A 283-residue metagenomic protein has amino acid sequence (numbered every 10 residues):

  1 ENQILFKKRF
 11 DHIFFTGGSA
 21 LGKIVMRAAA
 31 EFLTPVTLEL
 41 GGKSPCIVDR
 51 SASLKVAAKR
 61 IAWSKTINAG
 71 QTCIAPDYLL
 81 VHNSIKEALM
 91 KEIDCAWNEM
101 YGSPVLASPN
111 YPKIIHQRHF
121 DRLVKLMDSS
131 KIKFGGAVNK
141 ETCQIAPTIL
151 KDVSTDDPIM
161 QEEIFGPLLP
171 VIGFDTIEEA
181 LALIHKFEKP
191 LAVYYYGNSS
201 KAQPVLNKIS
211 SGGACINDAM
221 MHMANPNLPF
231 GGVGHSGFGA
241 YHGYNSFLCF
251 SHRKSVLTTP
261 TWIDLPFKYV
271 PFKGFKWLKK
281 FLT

Functional and structural regions predicted by a protein language model:
E1-D11: A structured beta-alpha segment of the ubiquitous adenosine-cofactor-binding alpha/beta core
N2, G22-K23, A202-Q203: Short, well-ordered alpha-helical microsegments
Q3-I4, R60, P158, C249: Well-formed, non-transmembrane alpha-helical positions, independent of function
I4-L5, R60, L183, V205: CheY-like receiver
L5-F6, M26, D49, P226: Short, well-ordered secondary-structure micro-motifs
F6-K7, L40-G41, T72-I74, A107-S108 (+2 more regions): Short glycine-enriched loop/turn motifs at secondary-structure junctions
F10, I47, N98, Q144-T283: Conserved C-terminal structural/oligomerization subdomain of aldehyde/semialdehyde dehydrogenase
H12, G18-T155, I216: ALDH superfamily catalytic-core signature
